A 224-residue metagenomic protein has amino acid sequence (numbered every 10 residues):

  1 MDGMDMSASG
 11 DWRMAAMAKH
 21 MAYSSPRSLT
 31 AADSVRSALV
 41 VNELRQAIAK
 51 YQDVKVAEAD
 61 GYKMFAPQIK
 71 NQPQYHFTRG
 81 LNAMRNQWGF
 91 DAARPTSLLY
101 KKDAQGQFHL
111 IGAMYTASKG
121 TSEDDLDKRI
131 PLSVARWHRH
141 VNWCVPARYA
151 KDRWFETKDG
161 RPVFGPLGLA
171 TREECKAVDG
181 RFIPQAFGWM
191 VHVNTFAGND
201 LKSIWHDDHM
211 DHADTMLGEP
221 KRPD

Functional and structural regions predicted by a protein language model:
D2-D224: Primary mode marks residue(s) on the alpha4-beta5-alpha5 output face of response regulator receiver
